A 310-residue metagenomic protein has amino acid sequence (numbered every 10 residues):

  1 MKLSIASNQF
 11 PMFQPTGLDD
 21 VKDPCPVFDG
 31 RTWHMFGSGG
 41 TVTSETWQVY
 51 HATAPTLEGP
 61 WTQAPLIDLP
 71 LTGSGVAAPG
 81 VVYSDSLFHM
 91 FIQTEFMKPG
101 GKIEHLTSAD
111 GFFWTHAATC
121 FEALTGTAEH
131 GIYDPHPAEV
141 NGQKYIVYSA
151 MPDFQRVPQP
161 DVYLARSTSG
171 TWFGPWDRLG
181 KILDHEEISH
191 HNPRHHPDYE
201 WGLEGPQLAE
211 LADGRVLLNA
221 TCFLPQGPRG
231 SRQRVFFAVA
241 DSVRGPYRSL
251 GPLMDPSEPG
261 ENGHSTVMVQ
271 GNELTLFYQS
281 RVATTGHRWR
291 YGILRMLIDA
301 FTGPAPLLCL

Functional and structural regions predicted by a protein language model:
M1-V76, V82-Y133, A138-W201, E210-P259 (+2 more regions): Beta-rich carbohydrate-recognition and catalytic domains
G205: Active-site/pore-lining binding-face segments in mid-to-C-terminal subdomains
G263-V269: Short aromatic loop motif centered on NTY/YTY
